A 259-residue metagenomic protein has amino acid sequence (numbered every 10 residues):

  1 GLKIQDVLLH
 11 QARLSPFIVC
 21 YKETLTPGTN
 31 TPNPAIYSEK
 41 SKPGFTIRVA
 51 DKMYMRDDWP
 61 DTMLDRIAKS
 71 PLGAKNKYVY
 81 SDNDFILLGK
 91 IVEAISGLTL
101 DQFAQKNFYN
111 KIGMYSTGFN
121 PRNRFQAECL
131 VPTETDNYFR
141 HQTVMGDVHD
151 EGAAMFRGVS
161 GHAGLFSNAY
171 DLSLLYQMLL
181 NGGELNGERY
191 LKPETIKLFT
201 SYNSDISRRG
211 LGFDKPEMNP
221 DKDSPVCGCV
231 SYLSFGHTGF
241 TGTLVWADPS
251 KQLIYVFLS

Functional and structural regions predicted by a protein language model:
L2-L233: Short, surface-exposed loop or secondary-structure junction motifs that flank catalytic or metal-binding residues
D6-L9, G118, V245-W246, I254-L258: Structural recognition of the beta-strand scaffold that forms the well-ordered cores of secreted hydrolase catalytic
V92, L179, P249, L258-S259: Short beta-strand segments enriched in hydrophobic/aromatic residues within well-folded beta-rich domains
S207, G239-T241: Short acidic/glycine-enriched loop/turn segments that link adjacent beta-strands
S234, T241-I254: Short, surface-exposed beta-strand/loop micro-motifs that present aromatic residues
